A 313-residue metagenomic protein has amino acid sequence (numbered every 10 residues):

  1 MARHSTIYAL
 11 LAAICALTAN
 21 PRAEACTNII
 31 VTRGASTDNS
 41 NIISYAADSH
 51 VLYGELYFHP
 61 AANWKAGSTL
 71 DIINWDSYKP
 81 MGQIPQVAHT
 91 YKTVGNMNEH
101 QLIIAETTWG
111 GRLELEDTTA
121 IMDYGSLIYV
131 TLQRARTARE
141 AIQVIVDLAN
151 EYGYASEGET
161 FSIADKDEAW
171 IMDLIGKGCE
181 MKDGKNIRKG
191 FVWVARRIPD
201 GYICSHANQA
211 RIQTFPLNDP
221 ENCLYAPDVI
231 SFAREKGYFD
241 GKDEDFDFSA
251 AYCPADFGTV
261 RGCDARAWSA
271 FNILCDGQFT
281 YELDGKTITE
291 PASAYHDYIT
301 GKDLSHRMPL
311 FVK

Functional and structural regions predicted by a protein language model:
M1-A9: Bacterial N-terminal signal peptides that target proteins for export
Y8-T18: Bacterial N-terminal signal peptides
C15, W75-S77, R134-A135: N-terminal start-of-chain detector that recognizes signal peptides and the immediate post-cleavage beginning
A19-A25: Boundary at the C-terminal end of the N-terminal hydrophobic targeting segment
A25-Y124, V144-K313: A contiguous strand-loop segment
E116-D117, S126-A135: Second-shell loop/turn segments in exported
